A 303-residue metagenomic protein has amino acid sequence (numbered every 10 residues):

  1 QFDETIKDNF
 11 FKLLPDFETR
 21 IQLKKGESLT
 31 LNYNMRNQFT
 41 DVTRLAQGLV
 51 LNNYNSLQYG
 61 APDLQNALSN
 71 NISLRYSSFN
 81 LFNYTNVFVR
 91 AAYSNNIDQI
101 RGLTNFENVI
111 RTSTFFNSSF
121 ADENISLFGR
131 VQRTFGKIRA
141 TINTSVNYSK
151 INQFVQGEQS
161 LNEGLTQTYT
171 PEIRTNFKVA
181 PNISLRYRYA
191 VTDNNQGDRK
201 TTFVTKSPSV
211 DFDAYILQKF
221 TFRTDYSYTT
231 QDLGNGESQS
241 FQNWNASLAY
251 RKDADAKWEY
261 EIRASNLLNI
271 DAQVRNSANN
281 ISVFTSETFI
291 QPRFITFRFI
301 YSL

Functional and structural regions predicted by a protein language model:
Q1-L303: Exposed, low-structure sequence patches enriched in small/polar residues
